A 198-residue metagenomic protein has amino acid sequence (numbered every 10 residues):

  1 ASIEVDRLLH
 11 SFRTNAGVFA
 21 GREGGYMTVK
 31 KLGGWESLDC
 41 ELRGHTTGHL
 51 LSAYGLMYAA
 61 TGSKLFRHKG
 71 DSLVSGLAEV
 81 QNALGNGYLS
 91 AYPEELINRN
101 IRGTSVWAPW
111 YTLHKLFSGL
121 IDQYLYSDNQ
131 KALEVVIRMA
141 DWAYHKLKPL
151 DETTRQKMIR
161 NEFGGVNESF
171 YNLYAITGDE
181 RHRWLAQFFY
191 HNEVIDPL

Functional and structural regions predicted by a protein language model:
A1-L198: Glycan-recognition and catalytic cores of secretory/periplasmic carbohydrate-active enzymes
